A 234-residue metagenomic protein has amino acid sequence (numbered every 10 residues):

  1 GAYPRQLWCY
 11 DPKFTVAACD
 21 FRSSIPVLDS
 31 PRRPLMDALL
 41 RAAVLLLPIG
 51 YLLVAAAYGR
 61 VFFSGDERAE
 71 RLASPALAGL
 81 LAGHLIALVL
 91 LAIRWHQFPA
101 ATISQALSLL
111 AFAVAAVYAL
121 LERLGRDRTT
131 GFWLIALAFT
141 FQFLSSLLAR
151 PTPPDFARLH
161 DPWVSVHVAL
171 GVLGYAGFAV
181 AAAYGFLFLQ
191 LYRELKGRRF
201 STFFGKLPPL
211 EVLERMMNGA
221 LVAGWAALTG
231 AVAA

Functional and structural regions predicted by a protein language model:
G1-A2, V44: Intrinsically disordered, low-complexity regions enriched in Ser/Pro/Gly/Gln/His and often acidic
A2, T15-A18: Ala/Thr-enriched low-complexity intrinsically disordered regions
C19-L35: Short, Lys/Arg-enriched N-terminal segments with co-localized hydrophobic residues within the first ~10-30 amino acids
L35-A234: Polytopic transmembrane helical bundles with strong interfacial aromatic enrichment
